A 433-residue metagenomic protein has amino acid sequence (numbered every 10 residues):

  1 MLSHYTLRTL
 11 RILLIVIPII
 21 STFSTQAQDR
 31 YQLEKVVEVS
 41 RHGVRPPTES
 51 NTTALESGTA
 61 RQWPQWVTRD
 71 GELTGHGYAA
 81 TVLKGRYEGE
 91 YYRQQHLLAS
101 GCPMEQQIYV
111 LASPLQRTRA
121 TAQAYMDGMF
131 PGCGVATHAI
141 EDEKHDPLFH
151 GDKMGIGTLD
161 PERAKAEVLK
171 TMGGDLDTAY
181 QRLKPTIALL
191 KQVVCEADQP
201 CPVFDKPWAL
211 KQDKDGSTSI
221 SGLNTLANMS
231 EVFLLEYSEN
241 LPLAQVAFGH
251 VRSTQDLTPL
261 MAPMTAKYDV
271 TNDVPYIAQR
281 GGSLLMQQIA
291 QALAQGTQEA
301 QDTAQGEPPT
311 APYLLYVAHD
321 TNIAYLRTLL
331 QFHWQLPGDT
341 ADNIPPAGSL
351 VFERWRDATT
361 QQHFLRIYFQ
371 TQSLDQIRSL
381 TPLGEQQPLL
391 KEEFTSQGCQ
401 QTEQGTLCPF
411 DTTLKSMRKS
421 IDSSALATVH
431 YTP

Functional and structural regions predicted by a protein language model:
L2-L13: Bacterial N-terminal signal peptides that target proteins for export
T6-L7, S21, T258: Intrinsic disorder/low-complexity detector
R11-S21: Bacterial N-terminal signal peptides
F23-A27: Sec/Tat signal peptide C-region and signal peptidase I cleavage site
Q28-Y109, S113-L314, A318-P433: Signature for phosphate-centric chemistry
